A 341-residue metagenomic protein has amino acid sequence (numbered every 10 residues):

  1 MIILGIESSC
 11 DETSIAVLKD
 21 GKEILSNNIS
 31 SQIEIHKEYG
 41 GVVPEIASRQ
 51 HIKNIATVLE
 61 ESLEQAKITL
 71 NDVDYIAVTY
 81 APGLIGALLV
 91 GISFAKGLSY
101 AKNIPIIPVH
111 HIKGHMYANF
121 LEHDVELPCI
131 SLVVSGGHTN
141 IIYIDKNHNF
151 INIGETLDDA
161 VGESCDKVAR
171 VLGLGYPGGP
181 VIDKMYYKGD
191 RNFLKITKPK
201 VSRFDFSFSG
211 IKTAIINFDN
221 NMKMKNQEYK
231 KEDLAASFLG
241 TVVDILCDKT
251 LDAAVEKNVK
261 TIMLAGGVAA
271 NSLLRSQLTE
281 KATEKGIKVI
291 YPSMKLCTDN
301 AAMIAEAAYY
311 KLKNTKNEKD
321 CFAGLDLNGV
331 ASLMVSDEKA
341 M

Functional and structural regions predicted by a protein language model:
I2-P82, H111, H115: N-terminal beta-alpha supersecondary unit
T13-L18, S131, T139-Y143: Short beta-strand scaffold segments in enzyme catalytic cores
T69, D183-I262, N271-K285, L312-T315 (+2 more regions): A contiguous, well-structured pocket-lining segment that forms one wall/lid of small-molecule binding clefts in soluble
L70-Y80, K257-A269, I290-P292: Short glycine-rich phosphate-binding loop at a beta-alpha junction
I104, P108-I130, A307: Conserved phosphate-binding catalytic cores of ATP/NTP-utilizing and phosphoryl-transfer enzymes
P108-V109, I262, T279-I304, K319: Conserved phosphate-binding/catalytic loops in two-lobed NTP-binding clefts
H115, P292-S336: Glycine-rich phosphate-binding/hydrolytic loop that grips phosphoryl groups
K146-D190, K212-T213, N217-K223: Glycine-rich phosphate-binding loop plus the immediately following alpha-helix
